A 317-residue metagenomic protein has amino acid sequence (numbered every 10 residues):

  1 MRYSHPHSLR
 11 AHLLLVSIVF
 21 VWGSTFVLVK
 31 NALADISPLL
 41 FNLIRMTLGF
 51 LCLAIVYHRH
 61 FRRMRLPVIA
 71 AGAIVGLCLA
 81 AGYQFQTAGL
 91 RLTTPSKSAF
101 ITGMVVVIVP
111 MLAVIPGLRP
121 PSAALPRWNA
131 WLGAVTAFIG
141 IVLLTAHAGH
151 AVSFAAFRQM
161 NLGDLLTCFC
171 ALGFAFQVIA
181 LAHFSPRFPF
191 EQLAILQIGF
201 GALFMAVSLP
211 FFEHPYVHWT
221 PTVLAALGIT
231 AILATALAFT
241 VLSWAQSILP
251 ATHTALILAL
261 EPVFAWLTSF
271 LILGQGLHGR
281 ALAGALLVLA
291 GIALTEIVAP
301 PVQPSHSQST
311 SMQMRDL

Functional and structural regions predicted by a protein language model:
M1-L40, I74-L77, A81, F85 (+2 more regions): Glycine-/small-residue-enriched transmembrane alpha-helix faces in small-molecule transporters and effluxers
R2-S4, M46, V223-A225, A259-L317: C-terminal-most transmembrane helix of multi-pass membrane proteins
R10, D35-A81, M104-A113, L172-A180 (+3 more regions): Transmembrane alpha-helices of multi-pass small-molecule transport proteins
V21, T25-F26, A54-T102, V142-L143 (+1 more regions): Specific transmembrane alpha-helical segments of multi-pass solute transporters/efflux pumps, especially DMT/EamA
L40-L51, L79, Y83, T87-N129 (+2 more regions): Specific alpha-helical transmembrane segments that line the substrate/conduction pathway and gating interfaces
N42-I44, S98-M104, A180-L203, I232-L271: Helix-helix packing/entry segments at the starts of transmembrane helices
F50-L53, V109-P110, V114-I115, A134-A137 (+2 more regions): Transmembrane alpha-helical segments that form core, pore/gating elements of small-molecule transporters/exporters
L53, A73, L79, M104 (+5 more regions): Hydrophobic transmembrane alpha-helices of multi-pass small-molecule transport proteins
